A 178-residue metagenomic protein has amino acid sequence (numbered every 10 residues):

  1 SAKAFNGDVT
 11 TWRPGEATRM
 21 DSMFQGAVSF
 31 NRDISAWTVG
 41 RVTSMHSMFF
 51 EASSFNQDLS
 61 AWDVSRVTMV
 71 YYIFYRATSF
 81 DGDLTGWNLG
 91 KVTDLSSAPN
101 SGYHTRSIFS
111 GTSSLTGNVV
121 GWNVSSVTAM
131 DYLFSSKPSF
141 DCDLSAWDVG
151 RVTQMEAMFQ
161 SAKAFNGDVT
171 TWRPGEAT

Functional and structural regions predicted by a protein language model:
S1-T178: Negatively charged
